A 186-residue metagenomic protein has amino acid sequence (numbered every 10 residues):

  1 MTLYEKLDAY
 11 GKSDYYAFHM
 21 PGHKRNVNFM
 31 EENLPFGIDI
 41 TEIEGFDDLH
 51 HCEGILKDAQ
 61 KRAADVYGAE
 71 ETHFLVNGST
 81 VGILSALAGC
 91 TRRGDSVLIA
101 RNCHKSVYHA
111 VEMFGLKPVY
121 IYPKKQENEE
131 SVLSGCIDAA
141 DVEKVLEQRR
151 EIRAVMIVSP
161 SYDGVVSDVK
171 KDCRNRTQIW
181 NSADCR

Functional and structural regions predicted by a protein language model:
M1-G54: N-terminal "arm"/small-domain region of PLP-dependent enzymes with the aminotransferase-like
P35-V81: Conserved N-terminal alpha-helix of the aminotransferase class I/II PLP-enzyme fold
E71-S96, A110: Conserved beta-loop-alpha segment that forms the PLP phosphate-binding cup at the N-terminus of a helix
H73-V76, I99-A100, Y120-I121, M156-I157 (+1 more regions): General beta-strand structural signal in soluble alpha/beta enzymes
T91, E112, C173, T177: Anion (oxyanion) recognition and catalysis
D95, L116, Q178-S182: A short helix->loop->beta-strand "cap" motif at the edges of active sites that frequently abuts
I99-P118: Substrate-binding/gating loop at the entrance of the active-site cleft, primarily in PLP-dependent aminotransferase-like
E130-R186: Active-site phosphate-binding strand-loop segment of PLP-dependent enzymes
